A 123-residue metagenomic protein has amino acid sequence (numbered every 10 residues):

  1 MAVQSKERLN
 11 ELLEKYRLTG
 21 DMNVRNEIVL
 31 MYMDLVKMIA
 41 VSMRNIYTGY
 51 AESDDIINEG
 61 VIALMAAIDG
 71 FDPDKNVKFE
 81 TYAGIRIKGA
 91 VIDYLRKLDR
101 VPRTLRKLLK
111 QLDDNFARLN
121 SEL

Functional and structural regions predicted by a protein language model:
M1-R100, Q111-R118: Alpha-helical promoter-recognition and RNA polymerase-docking modules of transcription initiation factors, dominated by
L108: A compact, surface-exposed functional segment
S121-L123: Long, charge-dense, solvent-exposed interaction surfaces that engage phosphate-rich ligands
